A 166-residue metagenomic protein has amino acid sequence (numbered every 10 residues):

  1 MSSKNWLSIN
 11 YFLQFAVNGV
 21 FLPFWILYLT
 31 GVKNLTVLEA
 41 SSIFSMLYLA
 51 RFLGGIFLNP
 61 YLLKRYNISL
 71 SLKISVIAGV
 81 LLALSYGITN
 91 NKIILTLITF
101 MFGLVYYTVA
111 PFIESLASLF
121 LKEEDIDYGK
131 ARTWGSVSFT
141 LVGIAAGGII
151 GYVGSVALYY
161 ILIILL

Functional and structural regions predicted by a protein language model:
M1-F52: Helix-loop boundary and gating motifs at the non-cytosolic
F12, L82-Y86, K92-F112, L116: Hydrophobic core of transmembrane alpha-helices in multi-pass small-molecule transporters, especially MFS/SLC-type
I26, L58, L141-I150: Small-residue (Gly/Pro/Ala) motifs that create kinks and tight helix-helix packing interfaces
L47-I56, F139-T140, I144: Residue-level signature of mid-helix packing/kink "hotspots" within the transmembrane helices of 12-pass Major
G54-N67, I149-G151: Helix-to-loop junctions at the C-terminal end of transmembrane segments in multipass secondary transporters
L70-L84, I163-I164: Structural signature of the two symmetry-related core transmembrane helices
A117-D127: Paired intracellular helix-loop junctions of major facilitator superfamily
A157-L166: Symmetry-related core transmembrane helices of the 12-TM Major Facilitator Superfamily/SLC fold
